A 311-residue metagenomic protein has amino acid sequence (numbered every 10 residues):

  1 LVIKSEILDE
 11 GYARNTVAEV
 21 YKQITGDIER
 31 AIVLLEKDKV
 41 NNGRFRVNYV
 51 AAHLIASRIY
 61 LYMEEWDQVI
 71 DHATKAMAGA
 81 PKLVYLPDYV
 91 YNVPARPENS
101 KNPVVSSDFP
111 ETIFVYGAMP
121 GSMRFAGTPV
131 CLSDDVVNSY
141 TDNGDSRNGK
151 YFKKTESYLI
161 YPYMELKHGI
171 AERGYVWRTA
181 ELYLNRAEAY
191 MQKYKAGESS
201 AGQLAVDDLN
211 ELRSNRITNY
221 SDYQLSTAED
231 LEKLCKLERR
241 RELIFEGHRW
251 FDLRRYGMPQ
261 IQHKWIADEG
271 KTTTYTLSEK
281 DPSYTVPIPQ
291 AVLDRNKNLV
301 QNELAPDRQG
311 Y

Functional and structural regions predicted by a protein language model:
L1-K37, N41, F114: Aromatic-anchored glycine-rich loop motif in surface-exposed flexible loops
D9-E10, Y21, E64, Q68-A180 (+8 more regions): Hydrophobic-face positions in mid-chain alpha helices that act as interaction patches
A31, D38, K75-M77, K82-V84 (+2 more regions): Alpha-helical solenoid scaffolds that mediate protein-protein interactions, centered on TPR/SEL1-like repeats but also
Y49, A56, T179, R186-E188 (+1 more regions): Structural register within alpha-helical repeat arrays
H53-Y60, H72: TPR/Sel1-like alpha-solenoid repeat signature
